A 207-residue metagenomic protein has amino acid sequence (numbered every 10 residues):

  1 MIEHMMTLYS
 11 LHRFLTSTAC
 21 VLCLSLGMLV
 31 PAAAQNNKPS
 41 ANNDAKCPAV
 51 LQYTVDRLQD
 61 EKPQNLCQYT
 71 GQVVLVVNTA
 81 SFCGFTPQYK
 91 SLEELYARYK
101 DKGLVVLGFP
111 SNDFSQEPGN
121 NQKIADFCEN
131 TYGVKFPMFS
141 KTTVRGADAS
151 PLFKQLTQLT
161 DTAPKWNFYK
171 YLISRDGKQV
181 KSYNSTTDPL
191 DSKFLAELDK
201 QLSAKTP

Functional and structural regions predicted by a protein language model:
M1-H12: N-terminal secretory signal peptides that target proteins for export/translocation
S17-M28: Bacterial N-terminal signal peptides
V30-A33: Sec/Tat signal peptide C-region and signal peptidase I cleavage site
Q35-C67, P87: N-terminal "domain-start" segment that seeds a small globular fold
T70-L75: Local sequence-structure signature of Cys/Sec-based thiol-disulfide redox active-site neighborhoods
N78-F82: Amphipathic alpha-helical repeat scaffolds
F85-A149: Structural microenvironment flanking redox-active thiols in thiol-disulfide oxidoreductases
P151-K154, Q158-P207: Thiol-/selenol-based redox modules, centered on thioredoxin-like and closely related oxidoreductase domains
